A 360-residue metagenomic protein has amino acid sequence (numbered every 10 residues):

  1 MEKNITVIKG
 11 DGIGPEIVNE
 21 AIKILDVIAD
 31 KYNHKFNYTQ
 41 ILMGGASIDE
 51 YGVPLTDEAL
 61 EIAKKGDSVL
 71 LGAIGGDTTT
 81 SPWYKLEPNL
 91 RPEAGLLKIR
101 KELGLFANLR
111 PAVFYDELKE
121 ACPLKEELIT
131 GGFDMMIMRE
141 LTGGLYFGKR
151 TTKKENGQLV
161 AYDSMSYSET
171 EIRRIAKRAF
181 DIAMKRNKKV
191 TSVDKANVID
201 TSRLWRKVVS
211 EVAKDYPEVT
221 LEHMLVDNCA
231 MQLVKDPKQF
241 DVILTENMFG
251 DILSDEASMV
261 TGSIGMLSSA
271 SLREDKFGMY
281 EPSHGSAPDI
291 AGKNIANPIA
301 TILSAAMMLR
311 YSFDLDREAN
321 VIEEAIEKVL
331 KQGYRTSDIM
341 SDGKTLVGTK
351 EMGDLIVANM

Functional and structural regions predicted by a protein language model:
M1-N4, H34, K64-G66, G104-F106 (+8 more regions): Short coil/turn connectors at secondary-structure junctions
T6-K23, I28-A29, E155-D227, Q239: Glycine-rich phosphate/diphosphate-binding loop of Rossmann-like nucleotide-binding domains
D11-G14, D67, M138, A179 (+4 more regions): Buried hydrophobic positions in well-ordered alpha/beta secondary-structure cores of metabolic enzymes
D26, D30-H34, K65-S68, K101-N108 (+9 more regions): Generic secondary-structure signature for well-ordered alpha-helical cores
N33-D57, M231-L233: N-terminal beta-loop-helix "entrance" segment that forms/cooperates in small-molecule cofactor or anionic ligand
G45-I48, L90, L233-Y334: Glycine-rich phosphate/nucleotide-binding loop
D49-Y162, M248: N-terminal glycine-rich phosphate/adenylate-binding segment common to multiple enzyme folds
L141-G143, F147-R186, V190-T191, A196-V198 (+2 more regions): Glycine-rich phosphate/pyrophosphate-binding loop and the adjoining helix
